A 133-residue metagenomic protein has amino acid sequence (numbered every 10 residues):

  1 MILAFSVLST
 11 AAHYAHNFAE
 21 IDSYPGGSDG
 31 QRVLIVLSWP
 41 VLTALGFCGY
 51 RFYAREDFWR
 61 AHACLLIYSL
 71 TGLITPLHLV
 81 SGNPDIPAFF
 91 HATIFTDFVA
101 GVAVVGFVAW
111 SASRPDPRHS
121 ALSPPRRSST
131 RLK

Functional and structural regions predicted by a protein language model:
M1, V99-P124: Membrane-water interface at the C-terminal end of transmembrane alpha helices
M1-S6, F58-L65: Interfacial segments of alpha-helical transmembrane regions
I2-R32: Hydrophobic transmembrane helix segments
S6-A15, L66-H78: Aromatic-anchored segments of alpha-helical transmembrane domains
H16-S23, L45-R51, H78: Membrane-helix exit/interface motif
S23-I35, P84-D97: Non-cytosolic membrane-interface motifs at loop->transmembrane helix junctions
P40-F58: Canonical alpha-helical transmembrane segments
A54-A63, I74-I94: Membrane-helix boundary connector in multi-pass membrane proteins
